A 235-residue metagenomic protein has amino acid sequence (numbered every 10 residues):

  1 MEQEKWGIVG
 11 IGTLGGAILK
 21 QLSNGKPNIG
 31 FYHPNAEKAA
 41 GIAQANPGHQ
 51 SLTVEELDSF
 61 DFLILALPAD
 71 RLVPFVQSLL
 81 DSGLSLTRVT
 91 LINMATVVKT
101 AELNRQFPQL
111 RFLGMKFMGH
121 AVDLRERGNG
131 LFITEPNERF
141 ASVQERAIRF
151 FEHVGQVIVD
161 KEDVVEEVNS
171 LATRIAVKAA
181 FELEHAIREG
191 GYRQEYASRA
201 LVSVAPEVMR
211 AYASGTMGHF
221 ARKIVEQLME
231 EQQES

Functional and structural regions predicted by a protein language model:
M1-T53, A186-Y192: NAD(P)+-binding Rossmann beta1-loop-alpha1 motif at the extreme N-terminus of oxidoreductases
G25, A45-P47, T87, Q106-L110 (+1 more regions): Short, structured coil segments at secondary-structure junctions
A36-G41, K99-E102, F140-V143: Short, charged/polar "capping" segments at the starts of alpha-helices and the immediately preceding loops
G48-E56, I158-E162: Short acidic-hydrophobic, aromatic-tinged amphipathic segments that line or gate anion-handling sites
D58-F60: Alpha-helix C-terminal capping/helix-to-coil transition sites in glycosyltransferase folds
F62-R125: Rossmann-like NAD(P)(H) cofactor-binding subdomain of soluble oxidoreductases
Q106-R111, E126-A205: Internal alpha-helical scaffold of NAD(P)-dependent oxidoreductase catalytic cores
L183-S235: Interdomain hinge/lid region at the active-site interface of Rossmann-like NAD(P)-dependent oxidoreductases
